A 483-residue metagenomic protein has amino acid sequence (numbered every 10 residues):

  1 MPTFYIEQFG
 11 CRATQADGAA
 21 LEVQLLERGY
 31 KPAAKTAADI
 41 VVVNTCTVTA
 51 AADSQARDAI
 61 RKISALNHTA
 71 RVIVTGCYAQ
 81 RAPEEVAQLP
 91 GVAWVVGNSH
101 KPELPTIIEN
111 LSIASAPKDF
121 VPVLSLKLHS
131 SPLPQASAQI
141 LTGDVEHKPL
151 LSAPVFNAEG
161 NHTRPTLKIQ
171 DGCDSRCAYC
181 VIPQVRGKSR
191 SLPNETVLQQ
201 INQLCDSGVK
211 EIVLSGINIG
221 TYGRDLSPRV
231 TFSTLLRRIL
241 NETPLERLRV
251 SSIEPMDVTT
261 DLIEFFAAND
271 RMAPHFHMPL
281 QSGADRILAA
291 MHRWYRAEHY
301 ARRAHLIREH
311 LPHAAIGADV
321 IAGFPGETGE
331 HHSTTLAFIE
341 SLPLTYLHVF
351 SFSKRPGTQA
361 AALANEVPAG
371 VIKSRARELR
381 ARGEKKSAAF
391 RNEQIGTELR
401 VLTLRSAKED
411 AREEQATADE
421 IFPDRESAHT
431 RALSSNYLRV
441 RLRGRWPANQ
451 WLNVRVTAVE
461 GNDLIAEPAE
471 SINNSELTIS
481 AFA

Functional and structural regions predicted by a protein language model:
M1-Y222, R237, F266, M272 (+6 more regions): Proteins enriched for Cys/Gly/acidic motifs involved in redox and nucleic-acid/cofactor modification
T47, R186-G187, L226-R229, A289-Y295 (+1 more regions): Short glycine-enriched, charge-decorated loop/helix-capping segments at active-site entrances that position
V72-I73, R81-A82, D206-H332: Conserved SAM/AdoMet-binding glycine-rich loop
P102, S175, G220, M256 (+3 more regions): Glycine-centered loop/turn positions within well-structured domains that cap or flank conserved ligand/cofactor-binding
G160-T163, C173-S175, M272, S282 (+5 more regions): Short flexible coil/turn linkers enriched for glycine and charged/polar residues that connect secondary-structure
M278, D319, I339, L347 (+3 more regions): Hydrophobic, well-ordered secondary-structure elements that form the walls of internal hydrophobic environments
E327, L342-L344: Contiguous mid-protein beta-loop-alpha structural module that forms a pocket-lining wall or clamp of enzyme active
A362-A483: Terminal RNA-binding accessory module
